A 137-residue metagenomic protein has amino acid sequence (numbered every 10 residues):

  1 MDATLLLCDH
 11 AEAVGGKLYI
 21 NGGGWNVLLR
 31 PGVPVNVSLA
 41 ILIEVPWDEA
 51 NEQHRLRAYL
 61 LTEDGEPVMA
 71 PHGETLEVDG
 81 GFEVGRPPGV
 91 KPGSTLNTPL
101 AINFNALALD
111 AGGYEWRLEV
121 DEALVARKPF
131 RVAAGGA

Functional and structural regions predicted by a protein language model:
D2-A111, E115-V120, L124-A137: Contiguous segments within soluble domain cores/interaction surfaces
